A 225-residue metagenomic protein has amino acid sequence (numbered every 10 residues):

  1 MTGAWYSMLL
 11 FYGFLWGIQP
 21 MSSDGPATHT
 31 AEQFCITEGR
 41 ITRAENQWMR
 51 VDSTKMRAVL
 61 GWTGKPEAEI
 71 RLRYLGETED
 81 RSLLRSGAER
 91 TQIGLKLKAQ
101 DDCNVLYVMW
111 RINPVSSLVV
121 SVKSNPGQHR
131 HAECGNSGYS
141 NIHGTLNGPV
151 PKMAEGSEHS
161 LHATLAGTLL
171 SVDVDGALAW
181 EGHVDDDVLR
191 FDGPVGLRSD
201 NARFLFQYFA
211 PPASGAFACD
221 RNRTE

Functional and structural regions predicted by a protein language model:
T2-L10: Sec-dependent signal peptide recognition, specifically the positively charged N-region followed immediately by
Y12-R85, F217-E225: Low-complexity, Ser/Thr/Pro/Gly-rich disordered linker/stalk regions
V51-C134: Secretory/extracellular carbohydrate-interaction modules and structurally similar beta-sandwich "look-alikes"
I70-L72, A154-V174: Short tryptophan-centered beta-strand motifs in secreted/extracellular beta-sheet-rich domains of glycan-recognition
R130-S160: Short, aromatic/His-centered strand-loop micro-motif at the edge of beta-sheets
A163, Q207-P212: Extracellular beta-strand elements of beta-rich domains used for carbohydrate recognition/degradation or cell-matrix
D175-P194: Short, solvent-exposed beta-strand-to-loop segments that form ligand-recognition rims of beta-rich domains
S199-Y208: Extracellular carbohydrate recognition
